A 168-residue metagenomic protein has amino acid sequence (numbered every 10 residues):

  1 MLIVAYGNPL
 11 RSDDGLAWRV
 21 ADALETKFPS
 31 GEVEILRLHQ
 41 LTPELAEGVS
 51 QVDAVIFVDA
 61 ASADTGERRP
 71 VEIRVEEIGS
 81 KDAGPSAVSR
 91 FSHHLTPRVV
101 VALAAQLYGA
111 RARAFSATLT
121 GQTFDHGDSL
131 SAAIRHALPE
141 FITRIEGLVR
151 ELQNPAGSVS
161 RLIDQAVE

Functional and structural regions predicted by a protein language model:
M1-L119, T123, D128-P139, R144-E168: N-terminal catalytic or cofactor-binding beta/alpha core of small enzyme domains
